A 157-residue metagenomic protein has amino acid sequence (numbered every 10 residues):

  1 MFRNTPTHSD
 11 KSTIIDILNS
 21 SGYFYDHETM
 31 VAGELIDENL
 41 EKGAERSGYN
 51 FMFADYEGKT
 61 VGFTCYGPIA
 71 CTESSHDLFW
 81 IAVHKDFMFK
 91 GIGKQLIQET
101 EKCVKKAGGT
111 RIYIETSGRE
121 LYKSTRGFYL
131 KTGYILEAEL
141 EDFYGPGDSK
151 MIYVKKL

Functional and structural regions predicted by a protein language model:
N4-F79, H84-D86, K94-E99, C103 (+2 more regions): Acetyl-CoA-dependent GNAT
A82, G118-E120: Active-site-proximal loop/turn and secondary-structure-junction residues that shape catalytic pockets, frequently
F89: Glycine-rich ATP-lid loops
V104-S117: Conserved GNAT acetyl-CoA-binding A-motif
E115-G118, L130-M151: Conserved catalytic-core motifs of GNAT/GCN5-like acyltransferases
T125: Helix-turn-helix
